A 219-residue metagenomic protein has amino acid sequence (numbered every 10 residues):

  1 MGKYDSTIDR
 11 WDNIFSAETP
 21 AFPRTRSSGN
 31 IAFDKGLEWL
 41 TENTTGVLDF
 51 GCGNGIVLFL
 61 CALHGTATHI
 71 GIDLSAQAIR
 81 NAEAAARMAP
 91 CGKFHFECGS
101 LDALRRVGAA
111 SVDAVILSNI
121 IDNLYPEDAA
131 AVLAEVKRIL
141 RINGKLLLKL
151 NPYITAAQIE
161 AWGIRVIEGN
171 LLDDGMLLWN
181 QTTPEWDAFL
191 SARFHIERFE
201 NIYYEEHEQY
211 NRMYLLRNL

Functional and structural regions predicted by a protein language model:
M1-E42, G53-R105, L124, D128 (+1 more regions): Class I (Rossmann-like) S-adenosyl-L-methionine-dependent methyltransferase catalytic domain, capturing the SAM-binding
F50: Conserved beta-strand/loop positions that form the S-adenosyl-L-methionine
R106-A114: A short acidic, Gly/Pro-enriched loop at the edge of an enzyme's catalytic core that lines a small-molecule cofactor
L117-I120: A short beta-strand submotif of the Rossmann-like class I SAM-dependent methyltransferase core that lines
A130-I142: A short glycine-rich, Lys/Arg-flanked "PGG" loop and its adjoining helix->strand segment in the class I
